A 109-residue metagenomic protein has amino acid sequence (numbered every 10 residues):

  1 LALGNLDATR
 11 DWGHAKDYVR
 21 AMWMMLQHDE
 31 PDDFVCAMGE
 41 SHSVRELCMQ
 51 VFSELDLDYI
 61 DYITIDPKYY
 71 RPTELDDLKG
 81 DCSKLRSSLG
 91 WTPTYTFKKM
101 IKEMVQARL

Functional and structural regions predicted by a protein language model:
L1-L109: C-terminal substrate-binding subdomain of Rossmann-fold SDR/epimerase-dehydratase oxidoreductases
